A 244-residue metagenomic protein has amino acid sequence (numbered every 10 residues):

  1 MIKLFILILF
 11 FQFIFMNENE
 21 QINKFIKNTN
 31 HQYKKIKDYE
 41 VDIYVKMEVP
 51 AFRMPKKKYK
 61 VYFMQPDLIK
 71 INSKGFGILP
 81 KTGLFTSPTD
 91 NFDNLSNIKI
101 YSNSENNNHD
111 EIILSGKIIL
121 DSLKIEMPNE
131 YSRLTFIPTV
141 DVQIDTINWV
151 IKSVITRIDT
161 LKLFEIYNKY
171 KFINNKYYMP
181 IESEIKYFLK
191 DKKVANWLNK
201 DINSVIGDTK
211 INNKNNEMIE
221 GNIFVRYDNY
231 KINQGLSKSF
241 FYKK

Functional and structural regions predicted by a protein language model:
M1-I8: Sec-dependent signal peptide recognition, specifically the positively charged N-region followed immediately by
F11-A51, P55, E105, K243: N-terminal leader/targeting segments and the immediate start of mature chains
I22-K24, D90-S104, K162-F164, N222-V225: A short, amphipathic edge element
Y39, L95-I98, N103, V154 (+2 more regions): Generic beta-strand hydrophobic packing signal
E40-I43, M54-K58, P66, I71-S73 (+3 more regions): Extended beta-sheet lipid-handling architectures
I43-M47, Q65-D67, S73-G77, G116-L120 (+1 more regions): A mature extracytoplasmic/lumenal domain signature
P50-I113: An acidic-aromatic
H109-S239: Gly/Pro-enriched, hydrophobic low-complexity segments that function as extracytoplasmic propeptides/linkers
